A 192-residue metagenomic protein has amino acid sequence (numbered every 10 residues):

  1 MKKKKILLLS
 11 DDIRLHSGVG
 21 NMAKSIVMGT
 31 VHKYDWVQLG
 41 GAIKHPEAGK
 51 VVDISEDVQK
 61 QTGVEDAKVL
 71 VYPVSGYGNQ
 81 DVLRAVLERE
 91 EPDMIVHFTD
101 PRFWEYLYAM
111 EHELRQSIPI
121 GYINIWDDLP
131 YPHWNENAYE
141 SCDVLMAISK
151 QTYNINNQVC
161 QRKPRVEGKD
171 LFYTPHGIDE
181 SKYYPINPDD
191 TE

Functional and structural regions predicted by a protein language model:
M1-D57, E90: N-terminal subdomain of nucleotide-sugar transferases
A48-G78: Conserved nucleotide-sugar phosphate-binding/catalytic loop shared by glycosyltransferases and other
L87-I95: Proline-aspartate-enriched helix->loop->beta-strand connector
H97, A147-I148: Short beta-strand scaffold positions
H97-F103: Short His-centered aromatic/hydrophobic patch
R115, Y131-M146: A conserved, positively charged/aromatic
Q151, G177: Carbohydrate-associated surface elements
Y183-E192: A short helix/loop element that forms part of the nucleotide-sugar donor recognition site in Leloir-type
